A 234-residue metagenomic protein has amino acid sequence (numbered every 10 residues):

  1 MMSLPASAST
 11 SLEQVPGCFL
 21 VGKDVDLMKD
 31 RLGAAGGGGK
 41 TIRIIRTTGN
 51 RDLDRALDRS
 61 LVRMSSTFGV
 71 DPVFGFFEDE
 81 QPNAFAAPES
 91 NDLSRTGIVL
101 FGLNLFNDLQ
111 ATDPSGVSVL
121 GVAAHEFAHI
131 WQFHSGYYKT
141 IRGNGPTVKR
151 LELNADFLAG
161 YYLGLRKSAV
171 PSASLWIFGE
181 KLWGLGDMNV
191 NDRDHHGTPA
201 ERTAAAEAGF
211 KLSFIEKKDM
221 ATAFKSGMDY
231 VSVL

Functional and structural regions predicted by a protein language model:
L4-E78, E216-V233: A metal-dependent hydrolase signature that marks the N-terminal structural subdomain at the beginning of catalytic folds
I42-L53, P88, F106-P114, I141-K149 (+1 more regions): Second-shell loop/turn segments in exported
R55-V62, S66, G121, L153-G160 (+1 more regions): Solvent-exposed, polar/charged alpha-helical surfaces in well-ordered, non-transmembrane soluble domains, broadly
E78-L120, F127, F133: Active-site scaffold of zinc-dependent metalloenzymes
G116-L120, L151, L175-F178: Alpha-helical scaffolds flanking conserved acidic
E126-R142, Y161-K167: Catalytic Zn2+-binding segment of zinc metalloproteases
P146-P171: Post-HExxH zinc-binding segment in Zn-dependent metallohydrolases
L165-L234: Long, well-structured alpha-helical subdomains associated with metal-dependent extracellular/ecto-lumenal hydrolases
